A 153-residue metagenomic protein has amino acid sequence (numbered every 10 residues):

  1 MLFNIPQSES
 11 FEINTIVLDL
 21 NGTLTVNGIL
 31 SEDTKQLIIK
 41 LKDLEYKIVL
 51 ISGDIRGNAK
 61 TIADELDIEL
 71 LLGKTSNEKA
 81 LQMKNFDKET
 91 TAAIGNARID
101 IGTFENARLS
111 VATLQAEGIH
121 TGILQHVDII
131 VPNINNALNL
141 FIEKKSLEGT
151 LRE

Functional and structural regions predicted by a protein language model:
M1-L18: Non-catalytic pre-domain segments flanking phosphatase-related domains
L24-S31, V49-D54, E69-N77: Conserved beta-strand/loop elements of the cytosolic catalytic core of P-type E1-E2 ATPases, chiefly in the P-domain
L37-K60: Substrate-recognition element of Asp-dependent hydrolases with the DxDx(T/V) motif
E45-V49, I68, E89-T91, L109: Short active-site oxyanion
G57-T91: Substrate-recognition "cap/lid" segment bordering the active-site pocket of phosphatases
L72-A80, L114-I119, N135-A137: Short, acidic/turn-prone active-site loops that include or flank metal/cofactor- and phosphate-binding residues
A92-I129: Acidic, Mg2+-coordinating phosphoryl-transfer loop and its flanking beta/alpha structural elements, shared across
A97, T121, P132-E153: Membrane-embedded transport module
